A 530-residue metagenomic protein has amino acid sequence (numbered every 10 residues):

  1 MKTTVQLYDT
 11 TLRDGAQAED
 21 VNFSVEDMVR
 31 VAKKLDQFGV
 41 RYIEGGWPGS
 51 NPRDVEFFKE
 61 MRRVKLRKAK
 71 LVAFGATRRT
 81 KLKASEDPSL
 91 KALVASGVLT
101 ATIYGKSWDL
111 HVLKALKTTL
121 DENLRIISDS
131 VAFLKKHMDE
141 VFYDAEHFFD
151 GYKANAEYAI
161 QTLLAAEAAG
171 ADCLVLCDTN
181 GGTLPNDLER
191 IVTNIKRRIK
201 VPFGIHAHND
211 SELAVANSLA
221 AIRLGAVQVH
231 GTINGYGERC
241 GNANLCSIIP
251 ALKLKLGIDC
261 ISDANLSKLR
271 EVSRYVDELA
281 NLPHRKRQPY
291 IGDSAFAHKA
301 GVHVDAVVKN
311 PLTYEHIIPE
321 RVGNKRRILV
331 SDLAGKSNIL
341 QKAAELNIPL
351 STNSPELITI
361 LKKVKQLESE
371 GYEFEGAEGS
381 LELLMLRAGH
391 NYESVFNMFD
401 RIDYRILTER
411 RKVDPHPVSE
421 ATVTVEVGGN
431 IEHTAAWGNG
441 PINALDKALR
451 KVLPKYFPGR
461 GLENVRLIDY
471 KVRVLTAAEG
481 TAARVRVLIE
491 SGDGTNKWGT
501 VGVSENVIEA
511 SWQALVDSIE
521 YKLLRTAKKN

Functional and structural regions predicted by a protein language model:
T3-L7, D14-I43, F58-L66, R79-F203 (+1 more regions): Alpha/beta enzyme core
T4-V5, T11, P250, L256-H433 (+1 more regions): A mid-to-C-terminal "edge-of-domain" accessory segment
L12, W47-P48, G75-R78, G105-W108 (+7 more regions): Short, ordered loop/turn segments at secondary-structure junctions
Q17, D27-R30, Y372-W498, G502-V507: Non-catalytic terminal/interface segments that mediate subunit docking, oligomerization, and allosteric communication
V21, W47-N51, L120, F149-Y152 (+12 more regions): Hydrophobic alpha-helical scaffolding
R67-F74: A glycine-rich helix N-cap at a beta->alpha junction
A207-I233: Small-aliphatic-rich amphipathic alpha-helix that forms the alpha element of a beta-alpha
T495-N530: Mixed-charge, glycine-accented linear interaction segment located at domain edges/termini
